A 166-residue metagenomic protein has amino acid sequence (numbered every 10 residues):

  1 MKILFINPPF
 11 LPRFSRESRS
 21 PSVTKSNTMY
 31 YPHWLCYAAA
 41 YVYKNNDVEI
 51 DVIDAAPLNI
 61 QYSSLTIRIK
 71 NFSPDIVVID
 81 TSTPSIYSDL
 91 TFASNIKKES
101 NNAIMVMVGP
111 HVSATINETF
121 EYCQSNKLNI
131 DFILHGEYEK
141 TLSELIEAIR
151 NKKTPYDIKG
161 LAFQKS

Functional and structural regions predicted by a protein language model:
M1, M29, M105-M107: Detector for methionine-enriched segments
M1-K2, K159: A generic secondary-structure signal marking the coil-to-beta-strand transition
K2-N27: Short glycine-rich His-centered loop
S20-V42: Short catalytic helix/loop segments, enriched in acidic residues and glycine and frequently bearing histidine
W34, Y41-Y43, E49-S166: Glycine-rich beta-alpha loop elements in corrinoid/cobalamin-binding modules across cobalamin-dependent enzymes
